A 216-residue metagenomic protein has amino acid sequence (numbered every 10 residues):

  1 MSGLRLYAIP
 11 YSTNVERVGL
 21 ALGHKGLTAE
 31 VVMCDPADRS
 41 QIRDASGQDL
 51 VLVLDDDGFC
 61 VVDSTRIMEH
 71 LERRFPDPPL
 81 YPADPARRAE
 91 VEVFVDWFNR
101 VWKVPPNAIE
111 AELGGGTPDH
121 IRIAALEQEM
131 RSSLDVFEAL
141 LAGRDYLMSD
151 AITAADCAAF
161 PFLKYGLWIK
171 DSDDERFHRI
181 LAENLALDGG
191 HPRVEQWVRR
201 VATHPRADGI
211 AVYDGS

Functional and structural regions predicted by a protein language model:
M1, A45, F177, N184-D188 (+1 more regions): Intrinsically disordered, low-complexity segments enriched in small/polar residues
M1-L134, E138, D145-L147: GST-like domain detector, emphasizing the conserved glutathione-binding G-site in the N-terminal thioredoxin-like
D77, A207-D208: Internal amphipathic alpha-helical segments of the cytochrome P450 catalytic fold
R87, V194-W197, A207: Hydrophobic side chains within well-formed alpha-helices
F98-R200: GST-like fold's C-terminal all-alpha helical module
G209-S216: C-terminal/domain-terminus segments
